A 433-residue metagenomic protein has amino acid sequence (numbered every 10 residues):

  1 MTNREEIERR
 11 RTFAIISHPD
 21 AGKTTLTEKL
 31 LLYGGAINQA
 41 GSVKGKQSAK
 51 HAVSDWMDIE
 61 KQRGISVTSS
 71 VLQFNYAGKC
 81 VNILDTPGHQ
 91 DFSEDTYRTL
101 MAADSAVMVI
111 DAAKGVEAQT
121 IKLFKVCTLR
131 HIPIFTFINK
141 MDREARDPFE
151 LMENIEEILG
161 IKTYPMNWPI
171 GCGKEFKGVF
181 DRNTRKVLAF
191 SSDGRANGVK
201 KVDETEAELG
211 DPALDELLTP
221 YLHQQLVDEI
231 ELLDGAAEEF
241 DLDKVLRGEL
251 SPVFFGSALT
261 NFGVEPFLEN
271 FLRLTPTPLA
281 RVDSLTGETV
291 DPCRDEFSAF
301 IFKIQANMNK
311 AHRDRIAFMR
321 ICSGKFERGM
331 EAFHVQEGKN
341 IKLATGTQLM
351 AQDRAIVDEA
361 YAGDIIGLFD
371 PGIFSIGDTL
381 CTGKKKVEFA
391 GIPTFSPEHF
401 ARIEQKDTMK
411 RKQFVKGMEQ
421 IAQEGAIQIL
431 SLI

Functional and structural regions predicted by a protein language model:
M1-I433: Structural and coupling elements of P-loop NTPases
